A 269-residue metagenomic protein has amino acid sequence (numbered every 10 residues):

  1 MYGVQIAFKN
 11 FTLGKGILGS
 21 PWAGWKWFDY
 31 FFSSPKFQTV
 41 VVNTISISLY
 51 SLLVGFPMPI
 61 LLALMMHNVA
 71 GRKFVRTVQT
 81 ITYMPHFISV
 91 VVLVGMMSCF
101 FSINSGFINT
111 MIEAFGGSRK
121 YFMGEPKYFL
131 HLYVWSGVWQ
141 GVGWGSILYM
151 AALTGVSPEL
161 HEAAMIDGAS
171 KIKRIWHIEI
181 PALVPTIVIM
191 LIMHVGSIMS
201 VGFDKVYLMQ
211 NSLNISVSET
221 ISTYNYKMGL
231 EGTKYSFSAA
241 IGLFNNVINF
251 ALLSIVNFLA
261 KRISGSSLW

Functional and structural regions predicted by a protein language model:
M1-W269: A structural signal for multi-pass alpha-helical bundles of membrane permease subunits that mediate small-molecule
